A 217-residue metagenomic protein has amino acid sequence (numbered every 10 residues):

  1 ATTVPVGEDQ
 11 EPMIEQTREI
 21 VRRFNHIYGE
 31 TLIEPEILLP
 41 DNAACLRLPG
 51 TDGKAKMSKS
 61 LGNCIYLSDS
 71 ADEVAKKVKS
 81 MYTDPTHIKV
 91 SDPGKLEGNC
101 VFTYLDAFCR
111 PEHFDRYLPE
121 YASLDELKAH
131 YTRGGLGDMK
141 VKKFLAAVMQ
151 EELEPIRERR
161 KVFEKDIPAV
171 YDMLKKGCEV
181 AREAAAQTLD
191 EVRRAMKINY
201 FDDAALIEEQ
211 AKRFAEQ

Functional and structural regions predicted by a protein language model:
A1-E11, G62-I65: Flexible, glycine/proline-enriched loop segments at strand-loop-helix junctions that form or flank small-ligand binding
R18-Q217: Conserved nucleotide- and phosphate/pyrophosphate-binding catalytic cores in adenylate/nucleotidyl-handling enzymes
